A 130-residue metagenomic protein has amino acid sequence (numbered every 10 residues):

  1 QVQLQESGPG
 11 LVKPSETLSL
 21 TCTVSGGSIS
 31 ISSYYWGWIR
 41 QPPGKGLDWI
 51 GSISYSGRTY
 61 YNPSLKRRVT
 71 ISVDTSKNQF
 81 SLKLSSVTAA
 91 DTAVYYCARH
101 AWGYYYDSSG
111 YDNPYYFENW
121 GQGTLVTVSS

Functional and structural regions predicted by a protein language model:
Q1-S130: Extracellular domains of the immunoglobulin superfamily
